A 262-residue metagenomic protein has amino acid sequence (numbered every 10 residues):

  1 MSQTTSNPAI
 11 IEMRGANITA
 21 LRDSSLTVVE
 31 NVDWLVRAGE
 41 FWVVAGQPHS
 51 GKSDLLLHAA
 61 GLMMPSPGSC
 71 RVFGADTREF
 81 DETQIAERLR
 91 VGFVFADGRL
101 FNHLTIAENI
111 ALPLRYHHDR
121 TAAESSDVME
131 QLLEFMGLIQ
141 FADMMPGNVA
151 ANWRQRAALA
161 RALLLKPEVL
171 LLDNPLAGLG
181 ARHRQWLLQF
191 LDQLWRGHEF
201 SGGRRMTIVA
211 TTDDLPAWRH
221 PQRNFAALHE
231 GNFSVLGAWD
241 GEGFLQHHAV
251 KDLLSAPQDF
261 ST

Functional and structural regions predicted by a protein language model:
A60: Helix-to-loop junction immediately C-terminal to a conserved catalytic motif
T77-G92, Y116, G243-L245: ABC ATPase NBD coupling module
H103-L112: Short coil-to-helix segment of the ABC ATPase nucleotide-binding domain corresponding to the Q-loop/switch region
A123-F141: Conserved ABC ATPase "signature" region
M145-V149: Conserved ABC ATPase signature
K166: Conserved catalytic motifs of ABC-family nucleotide-binding domains
N232-S255: Conserved beta-strand-loop-alpha-helix hinge in the C-terminal portion of ABC ATPase nucleotide-binding domains
